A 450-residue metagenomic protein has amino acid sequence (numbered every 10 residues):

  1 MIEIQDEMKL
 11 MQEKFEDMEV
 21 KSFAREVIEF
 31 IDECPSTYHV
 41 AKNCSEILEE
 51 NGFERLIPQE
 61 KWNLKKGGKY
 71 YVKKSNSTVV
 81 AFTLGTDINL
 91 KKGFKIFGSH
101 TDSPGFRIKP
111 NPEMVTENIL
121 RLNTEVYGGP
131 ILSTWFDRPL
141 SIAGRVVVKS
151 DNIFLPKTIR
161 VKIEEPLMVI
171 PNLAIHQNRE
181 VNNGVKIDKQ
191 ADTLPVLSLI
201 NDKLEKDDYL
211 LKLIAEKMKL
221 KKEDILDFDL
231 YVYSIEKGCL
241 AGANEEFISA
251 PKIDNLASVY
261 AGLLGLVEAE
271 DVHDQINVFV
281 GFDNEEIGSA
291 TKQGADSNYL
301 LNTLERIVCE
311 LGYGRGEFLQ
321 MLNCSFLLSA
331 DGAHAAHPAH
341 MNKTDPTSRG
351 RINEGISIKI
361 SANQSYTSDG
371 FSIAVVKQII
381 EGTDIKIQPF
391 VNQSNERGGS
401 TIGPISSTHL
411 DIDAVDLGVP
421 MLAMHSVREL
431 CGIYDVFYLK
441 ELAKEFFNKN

Functional and structural regions predicted by a protein language model:
M1-N450: N-terminal hydrophobic/helix-forming segments and targeting peptides
